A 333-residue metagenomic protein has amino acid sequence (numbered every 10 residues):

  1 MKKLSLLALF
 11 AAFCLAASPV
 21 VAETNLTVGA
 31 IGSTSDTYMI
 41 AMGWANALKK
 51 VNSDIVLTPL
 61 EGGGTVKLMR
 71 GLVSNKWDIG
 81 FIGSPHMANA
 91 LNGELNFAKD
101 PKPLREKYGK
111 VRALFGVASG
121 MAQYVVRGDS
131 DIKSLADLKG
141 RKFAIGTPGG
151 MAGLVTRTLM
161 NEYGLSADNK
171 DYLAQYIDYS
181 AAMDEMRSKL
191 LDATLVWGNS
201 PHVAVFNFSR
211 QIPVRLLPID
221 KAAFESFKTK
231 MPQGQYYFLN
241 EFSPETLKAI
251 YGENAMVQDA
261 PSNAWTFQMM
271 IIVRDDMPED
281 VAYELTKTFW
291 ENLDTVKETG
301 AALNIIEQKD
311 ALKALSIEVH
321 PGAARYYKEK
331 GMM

Functional and structural regions predicted by a protein language model:
M1-A8: Bacterial N-terminal signal peptides that target proteins for export
F13-A22: Sec/Tat signal peptide C-region and signal peptidase I cleavage site
E23-V51, I55-T58, G120-S188, K309 (+3 more regions): Bilobed "Venus flytrap"/periplasmic-binding protein-like clamshell domains and structurally analogous long
M42-N46, T58-L104, S180-M186, S200-S209 (+1 more regions): Pocket-flanking alpha-helical
K102-V117, G252-S262: A structural signal for short loop-to-beta-strand junctions that line the ligand-binding cleft of periplasmic/secreted
A113-M121, S209-R210, I219-D220, N263-T266: Short Pro/Gly-enriched coil loops immediately N-terminal to beta-strands
L217-E284: C-terminal lobe and pocket-closing loops of periplasmic/extracytoplasmic Venus-flytrap solute-binding proteins
N254-M333: Segments of small-molecule ligand-sensing domains
